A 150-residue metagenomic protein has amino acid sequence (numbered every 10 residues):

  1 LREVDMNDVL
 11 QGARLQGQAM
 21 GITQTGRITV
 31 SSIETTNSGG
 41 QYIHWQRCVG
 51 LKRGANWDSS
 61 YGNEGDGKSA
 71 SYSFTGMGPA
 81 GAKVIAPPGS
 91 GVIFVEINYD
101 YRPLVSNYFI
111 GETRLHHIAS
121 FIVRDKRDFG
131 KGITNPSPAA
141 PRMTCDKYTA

Functional and structural regions predicted by a protein language model:
L1-Q18, T29-I33: Alpha-helical assembly-interface signal, strongest on the long, hydrophobic N-terminal helix that forms
R14, Q24-H116, I122-V123, F129-A139 (+1 more regions): Intrinsically disordered, low-complexity regions enriched in Pro/Ser/Thr/Gly and acidic residues
M20-I22: Arginine/glycine-rich "motif VI" loop of SF2 helicases in the C-terminal RecA-like domain
T144-A150: Gram-negative outer-membrane assembly/targeting C-terminal domains
